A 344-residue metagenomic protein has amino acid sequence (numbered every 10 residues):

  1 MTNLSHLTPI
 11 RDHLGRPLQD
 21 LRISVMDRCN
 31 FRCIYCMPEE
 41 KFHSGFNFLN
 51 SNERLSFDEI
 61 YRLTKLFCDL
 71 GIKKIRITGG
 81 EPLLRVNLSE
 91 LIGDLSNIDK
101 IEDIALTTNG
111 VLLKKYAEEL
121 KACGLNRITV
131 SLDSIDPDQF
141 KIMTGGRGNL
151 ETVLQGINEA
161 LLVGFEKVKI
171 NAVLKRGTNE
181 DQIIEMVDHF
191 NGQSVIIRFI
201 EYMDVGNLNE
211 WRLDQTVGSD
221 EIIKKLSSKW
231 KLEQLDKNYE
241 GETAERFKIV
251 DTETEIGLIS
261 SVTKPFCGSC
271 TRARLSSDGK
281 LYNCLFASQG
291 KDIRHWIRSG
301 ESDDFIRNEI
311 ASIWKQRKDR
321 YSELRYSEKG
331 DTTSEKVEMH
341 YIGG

Functional and structural regions predicted by a protein language model:
T2-D20, D188-G192, Y202-G344: Auxiliary Fe-S-binding modules of radical SAM enzymes
H13-L55: Canonical Radical SAM [4Fe-4S] cluster-binding loop centered on the CxxxCxxC motif and its immediate flanking residues
V25, C33, I77, L106 (+1 more regions): Conserved, mostly hydrophobic/aromatic
D27-C29, M37-E40, L132-S134, E201 (+1 more regions): Short, small-residue-rich loop/turn micro-motifs
F31, P137-D138, P265, K291: Glycine-centered loop/turn positions within well-structured domains that cap or flank conserved ligand/cofactor-binding
R32, C36, R85, D138 (+3 more regions): Residues that scaffold the ATP/ADP-binding catalytic core of kinase and kinase-like folds
H43-N47, D136-T144, G206-E210, D292-R294: A short acidic, helix-capping loop that chelates divalent metal ions and anchors anionic groups
F57-I77, E81-I200: Radical SAM/AdoMet-radical enzyme domain recognition
